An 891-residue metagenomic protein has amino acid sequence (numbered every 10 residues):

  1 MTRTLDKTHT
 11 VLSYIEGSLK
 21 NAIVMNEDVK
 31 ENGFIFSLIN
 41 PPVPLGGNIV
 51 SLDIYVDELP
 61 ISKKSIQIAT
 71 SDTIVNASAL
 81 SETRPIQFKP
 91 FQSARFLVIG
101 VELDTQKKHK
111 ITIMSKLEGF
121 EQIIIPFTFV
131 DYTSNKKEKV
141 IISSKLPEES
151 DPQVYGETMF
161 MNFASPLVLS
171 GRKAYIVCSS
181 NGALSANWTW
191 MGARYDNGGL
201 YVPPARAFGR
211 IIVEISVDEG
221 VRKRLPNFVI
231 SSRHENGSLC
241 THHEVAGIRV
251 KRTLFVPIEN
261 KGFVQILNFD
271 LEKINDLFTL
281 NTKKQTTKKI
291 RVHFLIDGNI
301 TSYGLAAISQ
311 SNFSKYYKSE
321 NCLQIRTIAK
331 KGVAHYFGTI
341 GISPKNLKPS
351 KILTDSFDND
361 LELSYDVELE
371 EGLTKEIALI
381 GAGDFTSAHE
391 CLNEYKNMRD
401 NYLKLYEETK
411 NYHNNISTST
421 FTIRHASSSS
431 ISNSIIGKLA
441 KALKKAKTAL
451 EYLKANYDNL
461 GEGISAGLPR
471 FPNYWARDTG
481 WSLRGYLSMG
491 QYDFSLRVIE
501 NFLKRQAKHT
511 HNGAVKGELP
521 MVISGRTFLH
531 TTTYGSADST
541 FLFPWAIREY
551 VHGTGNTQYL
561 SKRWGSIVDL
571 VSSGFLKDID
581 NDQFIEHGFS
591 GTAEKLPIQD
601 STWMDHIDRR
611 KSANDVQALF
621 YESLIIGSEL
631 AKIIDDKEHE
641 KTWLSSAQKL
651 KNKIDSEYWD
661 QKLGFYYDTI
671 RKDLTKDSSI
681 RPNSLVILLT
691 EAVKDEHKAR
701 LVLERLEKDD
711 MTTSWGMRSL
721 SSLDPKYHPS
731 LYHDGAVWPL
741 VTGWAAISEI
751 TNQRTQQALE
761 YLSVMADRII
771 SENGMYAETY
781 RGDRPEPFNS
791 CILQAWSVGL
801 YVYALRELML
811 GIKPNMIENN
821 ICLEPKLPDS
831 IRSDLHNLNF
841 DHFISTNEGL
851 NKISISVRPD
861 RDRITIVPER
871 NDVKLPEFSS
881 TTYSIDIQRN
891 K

Functional and structural regions predicted by a protein language model:
T2-V140: Terminal leader/tail segments of proteins
K136-S432, S488-S495, R754, A766 (+3 more regions): Terminal accessory carbohydrate-recognition/targeting modules of carbohydrate-active enzymes
S143-P203, Y474, R526-G553, K662-R705 (+2 more regions): C-terminal capping/lid segments that line or modulate ligand- or cofactor-binding pockets
I423-Y474, R497-Y534, T540, K577-S612 (+5 more regions): Extended glycan-interaction surfaces of carbohydrate-active proteins
P472-H587, A613-Q617, Y621, T742-A746 (+4 more regions): Aromatic-rich carbohydrate-recognition surfaces in CAZymes
Y550-R563, G627-T642: Inter-helical turn/loop segments and adjacent helix faces that build the functional surface of alpha-helical bundle
Y621, S645-Q648, N652: Generic structural signal for well-ordered, non-transmembrane alpha-helical segments in soluble/cytosolic regions
